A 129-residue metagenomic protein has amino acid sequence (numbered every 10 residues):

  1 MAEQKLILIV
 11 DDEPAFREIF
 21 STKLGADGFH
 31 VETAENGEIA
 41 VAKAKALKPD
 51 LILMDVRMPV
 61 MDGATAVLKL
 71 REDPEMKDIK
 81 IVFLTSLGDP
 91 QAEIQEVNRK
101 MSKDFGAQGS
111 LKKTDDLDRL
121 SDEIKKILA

Functional and structural regions predicted by a protein language model:
M1-L6, D116-A129: Non-catalytic signal-transmission and effector/linker regions of two-component phosphorelay proteins
P14-E32: Two-component/phosphorelay signaling modules centered on CheY-like receiver
T33-A42, G63: Helix N-cap/capping motif at the beta->alpha junctions
A42, A64-K77: Short amphipathic alpha-helix used as the core "switch/output" element in two-component signaling
L47-L53: Active-site beta3 strand of CheY-like receiver
D55, T85: Active-site residues of response regulator receiver
M58: Receiver (REC) domain active-site loop signature in two-component systems and cognate sites in sensor histidine kinases
T65, G88-L111, D115-D122: Alpha4 helix (beta4-alpha4-beta5 surface) of REC/receiver domains from two-component response regulators
